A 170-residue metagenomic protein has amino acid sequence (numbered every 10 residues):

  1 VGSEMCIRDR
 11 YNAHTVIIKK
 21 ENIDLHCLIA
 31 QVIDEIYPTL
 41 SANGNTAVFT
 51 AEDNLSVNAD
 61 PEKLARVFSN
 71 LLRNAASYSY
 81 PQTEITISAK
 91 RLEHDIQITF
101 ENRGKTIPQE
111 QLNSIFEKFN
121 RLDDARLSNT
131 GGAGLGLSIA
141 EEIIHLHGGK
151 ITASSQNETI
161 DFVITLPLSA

Functional and structural regions predicted by a protein language model:
V1-I7: Short, small-residue-biased leader/transition segments that mark boundaries at the very start of proteins
K19-D34: A conserved beta-strand-to-alpha-helix junction within the catalytic ATP-binding
K19-N22, S41, T46-S56: Conserved catalytic submotifs in the C-terminal HATPase_c
A75-A76: Short helix-loop "hinge" at the ATP-lid/N-box region of the Bergerat-fold HATPase_c
Q82-H94: Short beta-strand/loop element within the Bergerat-fold HATPase_c
I107-R121: Short conserved segment of the HATPase_c
G148-G149: Conserved glycine-rich
